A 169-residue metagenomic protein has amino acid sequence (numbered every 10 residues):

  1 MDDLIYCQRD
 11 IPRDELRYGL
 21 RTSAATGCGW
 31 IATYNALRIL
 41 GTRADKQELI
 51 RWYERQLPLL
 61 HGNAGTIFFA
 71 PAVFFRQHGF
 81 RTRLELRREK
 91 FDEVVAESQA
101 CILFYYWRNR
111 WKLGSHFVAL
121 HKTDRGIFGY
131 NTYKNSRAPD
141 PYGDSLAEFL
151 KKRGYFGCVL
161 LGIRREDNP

Functional and structural regions predicted by a protein language model:
M1-L60: Active-site-adjacent structural segments surrounding the nucleophilic cysteine of cysteine proteases and isopeptidases
D2-Y6, A96, H121-P169: Noncatalytic regulatory segments and standalone regulatory/sensor domains
W30, A64-F68, R153: A structural signal for well-ordered alpha-helical scaffolds and beta->alpha junctions
Y34, W107, Y133: Residue-level signal for short, function-critical loop segments
T42, F80-R81, A100: Short aromatic/hydrophobic-glycine micro-motifs
L59-K90: Helix-adjacent hinge/juxtasegments
L86-F128: Active-site-adjacent substructure of cysteine-protease-like catalytic cores
